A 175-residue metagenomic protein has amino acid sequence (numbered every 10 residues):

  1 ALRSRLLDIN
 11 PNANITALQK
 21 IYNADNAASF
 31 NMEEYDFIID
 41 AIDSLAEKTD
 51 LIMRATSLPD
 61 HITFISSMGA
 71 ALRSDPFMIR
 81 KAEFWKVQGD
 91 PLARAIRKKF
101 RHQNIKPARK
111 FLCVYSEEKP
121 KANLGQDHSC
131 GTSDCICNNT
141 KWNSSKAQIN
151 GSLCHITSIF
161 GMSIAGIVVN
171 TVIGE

Functional and structural regions predicted by a protein language model:
A1-E175: Adenine nucleotide-associated cytosolic modules
